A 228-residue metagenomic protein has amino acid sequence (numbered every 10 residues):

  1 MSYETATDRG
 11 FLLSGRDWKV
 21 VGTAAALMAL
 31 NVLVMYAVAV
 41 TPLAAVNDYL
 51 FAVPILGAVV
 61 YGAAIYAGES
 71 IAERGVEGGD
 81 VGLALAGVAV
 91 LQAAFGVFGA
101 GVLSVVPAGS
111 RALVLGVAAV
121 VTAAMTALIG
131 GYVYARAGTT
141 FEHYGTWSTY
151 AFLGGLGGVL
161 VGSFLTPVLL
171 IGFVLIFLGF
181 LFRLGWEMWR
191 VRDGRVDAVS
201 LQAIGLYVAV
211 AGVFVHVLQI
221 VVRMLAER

Functional and structural regions predicted by a protein language model:
M1-R228: A hydrophobic alpha-helical transmembrane-helix feature that marks the membrane cores and membrane-interface segments
